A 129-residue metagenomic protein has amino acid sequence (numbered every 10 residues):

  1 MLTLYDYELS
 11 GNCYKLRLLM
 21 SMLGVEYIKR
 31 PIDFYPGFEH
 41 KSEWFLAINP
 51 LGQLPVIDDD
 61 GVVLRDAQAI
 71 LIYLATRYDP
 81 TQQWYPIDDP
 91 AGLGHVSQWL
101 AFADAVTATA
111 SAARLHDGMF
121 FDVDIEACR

Functional and structural regions predicted by a protein language model:
M1-A127: GST-like domain detector, emphasizing the conserved glutathione-binding G-site in the N-terminal thioredoxin-like
